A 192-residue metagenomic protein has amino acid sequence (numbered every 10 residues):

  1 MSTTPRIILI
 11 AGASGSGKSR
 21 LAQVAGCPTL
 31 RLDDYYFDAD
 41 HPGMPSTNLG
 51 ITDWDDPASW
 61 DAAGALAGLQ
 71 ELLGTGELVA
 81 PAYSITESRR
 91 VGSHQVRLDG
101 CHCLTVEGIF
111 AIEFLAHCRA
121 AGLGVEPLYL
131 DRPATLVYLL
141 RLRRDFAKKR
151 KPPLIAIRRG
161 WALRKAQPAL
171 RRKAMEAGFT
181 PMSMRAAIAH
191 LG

Functional and structural regions predicted by a protein language model:
S2, D99-G100, A162-G192: NTP-dependent small-molecule kinase module
I10: Hydrophobic anchor at the beta1->P-loop junction of P-loop NTPases
S14: The conserved Walker
K18: Conserved lysine of the Walker
L21: Hydrophobic positions on the alpha1 helix immediately C-terminal to the Walker A/P-loop
V24: Active-site signature of alpha/beta-hydrolase-fold catalytic machinery across serine- and Asp/Cys-nucleophile hydrolases
P28-R89: Conserved nucleotide-sensing/catalytic segment adjacent to the nucleotide-binding pocket in NTP-handling enzymes
G92-R150: ATP-dependent NMP and nucleoside kinases share a basic, alpha-helical "lid"
